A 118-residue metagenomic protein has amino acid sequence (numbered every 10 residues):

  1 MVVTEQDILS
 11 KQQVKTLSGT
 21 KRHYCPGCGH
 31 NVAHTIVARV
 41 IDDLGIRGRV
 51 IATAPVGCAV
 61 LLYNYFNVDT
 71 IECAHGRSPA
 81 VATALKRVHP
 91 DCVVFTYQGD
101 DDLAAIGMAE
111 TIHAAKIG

Functional and structural regions predicted by a protein language model:
M1-V3: Short alpha-helical elements
E5-A74: Active-site diphosphate/adenylate-binding microenvironment
C58-G118: Thiamine diphosphate
